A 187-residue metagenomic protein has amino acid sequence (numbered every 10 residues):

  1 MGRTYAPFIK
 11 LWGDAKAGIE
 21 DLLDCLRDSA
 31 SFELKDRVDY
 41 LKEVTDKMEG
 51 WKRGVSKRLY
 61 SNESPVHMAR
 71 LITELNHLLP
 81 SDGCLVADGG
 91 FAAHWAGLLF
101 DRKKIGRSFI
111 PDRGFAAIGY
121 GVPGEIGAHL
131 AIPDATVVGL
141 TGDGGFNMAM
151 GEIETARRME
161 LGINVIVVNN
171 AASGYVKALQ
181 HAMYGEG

Functional and structural regions predicted by a protein language model:
G2-T4, K10-W12, K16-L23, S29 (+1 more regions): Thiamine diphosphate
A6-I9, G13, S31, K35 (+1 more regions): Generic amphipathic alpha-helical segments used as scaffolds and interaction surfaces in large, multi-domain proteins
A30-M48: Flexible, glycine/charged-enriched surface loops at secondary-structure junctions
E43-H129: Active-site diphosphate/adenylate-binding microenvironment
